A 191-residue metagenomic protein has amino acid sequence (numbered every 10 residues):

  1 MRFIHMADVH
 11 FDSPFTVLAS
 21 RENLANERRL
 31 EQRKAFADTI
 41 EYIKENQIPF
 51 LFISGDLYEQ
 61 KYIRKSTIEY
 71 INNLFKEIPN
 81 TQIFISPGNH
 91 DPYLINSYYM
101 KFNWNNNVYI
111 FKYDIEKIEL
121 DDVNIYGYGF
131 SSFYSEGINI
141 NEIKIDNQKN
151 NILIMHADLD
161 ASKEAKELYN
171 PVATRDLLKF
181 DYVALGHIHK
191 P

Functional and structural regions predicted by a protein language model:
M1-Y70: N-terminal active-site segment of His-dependent metallophosphoesterases
F50, E59-P191: His/Asp/Glu-rich metal-coordinating catalytic cores of metallo-dependent phosphodiesterases/hydrolases acting on
